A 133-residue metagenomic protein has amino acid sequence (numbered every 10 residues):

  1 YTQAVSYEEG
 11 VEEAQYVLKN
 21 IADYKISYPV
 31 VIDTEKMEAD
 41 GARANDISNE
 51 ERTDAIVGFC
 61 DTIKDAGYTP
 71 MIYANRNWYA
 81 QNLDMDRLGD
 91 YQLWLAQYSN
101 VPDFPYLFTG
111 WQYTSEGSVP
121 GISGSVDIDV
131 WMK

Functional and structural regions predicted by a protein language model:
Y1, Y28-T34, T69-Y73, Q92-L95 (+1 more regions): Structural recognition of the beta-strand scaffold that forms the well-ordered cores of secreted hydrolase catalytic
Y1-A66: Substrate-binding cleft of extracellular glycoside hydrolase catalytic domains
Y1-V5, E35-M37, N75-N77, Y98-N100 (+1 more regions): Active-site beta-loop-alpha junctions enriched in small/polar residues
G10-L18, Y79-L88: Distinct, well-ordered alpha-helical segments
D40-A44, M71-N77, W111-E116, K133: Noncatalytic linker/hinge segments flanking ATPase motor cores
S48, N75-R76, D84, D127: Alpha-helix initiation/capping motif
I63-Q81: Aromatic-lined carbohydrate-recognition surfaces of secreted/lumenal glycan-active proteins
D86-K133: Functionally critical loop-and-helix segments that line ligand-binding/catalytic clefts of soluble enzyme domains
